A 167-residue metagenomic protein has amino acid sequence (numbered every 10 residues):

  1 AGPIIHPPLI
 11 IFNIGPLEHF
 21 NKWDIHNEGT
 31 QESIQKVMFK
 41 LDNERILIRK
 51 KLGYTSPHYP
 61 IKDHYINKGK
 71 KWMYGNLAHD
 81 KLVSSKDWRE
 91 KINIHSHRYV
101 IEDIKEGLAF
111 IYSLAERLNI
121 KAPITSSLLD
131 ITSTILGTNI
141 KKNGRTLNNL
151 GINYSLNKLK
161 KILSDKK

Functional and structural regions predicted by a protein language model:
A1-K62: Active-site-lining helix/loop region of Rossmann-like oxidoreductase modules
Q35-K167: NAD(P)-dependent Rossmann-like dehydrogenase/reductase catalytic/cofactor-binding core
